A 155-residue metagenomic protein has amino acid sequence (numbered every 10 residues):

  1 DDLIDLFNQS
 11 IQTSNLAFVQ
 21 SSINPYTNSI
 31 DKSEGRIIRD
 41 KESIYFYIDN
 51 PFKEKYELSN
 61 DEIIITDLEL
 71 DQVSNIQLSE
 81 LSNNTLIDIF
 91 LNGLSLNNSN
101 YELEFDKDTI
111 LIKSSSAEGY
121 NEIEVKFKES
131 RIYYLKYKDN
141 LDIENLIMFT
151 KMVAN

Functional and structural regions predicted by a protein language model:
D1-L6: Cleaved targeting-peptide boundary
N8-N28: A short, Trp-centered hydrophobic/proline-enriched beta-strand micro-motif
Q12, I38-S43, L58-E62, D106-K107 (+1 more regions): Short, solvent-exposed coil/turn segments at beta-strand boundaries
S14-Q20, S33-I37, I44-F46: One face of beta-strands
F18, I44-I48, I63-D67, L111-I112 (+1 more regions): Short hydrophobic/aromatic-rich beta-strand segments that constitute the beta-sheet cores of beta-sandwich/beta-barrel
R36-N84, N145: An acidic-aromatic
D71-T109: Flexible, surface-exposed loop/linker segments and immediately adjacent secondary-structure boundaries
E104-N155: Gly/Pro-enriched, hydrophobic low-complexity segments that function as extracytoplasmic propeptides/linkers
